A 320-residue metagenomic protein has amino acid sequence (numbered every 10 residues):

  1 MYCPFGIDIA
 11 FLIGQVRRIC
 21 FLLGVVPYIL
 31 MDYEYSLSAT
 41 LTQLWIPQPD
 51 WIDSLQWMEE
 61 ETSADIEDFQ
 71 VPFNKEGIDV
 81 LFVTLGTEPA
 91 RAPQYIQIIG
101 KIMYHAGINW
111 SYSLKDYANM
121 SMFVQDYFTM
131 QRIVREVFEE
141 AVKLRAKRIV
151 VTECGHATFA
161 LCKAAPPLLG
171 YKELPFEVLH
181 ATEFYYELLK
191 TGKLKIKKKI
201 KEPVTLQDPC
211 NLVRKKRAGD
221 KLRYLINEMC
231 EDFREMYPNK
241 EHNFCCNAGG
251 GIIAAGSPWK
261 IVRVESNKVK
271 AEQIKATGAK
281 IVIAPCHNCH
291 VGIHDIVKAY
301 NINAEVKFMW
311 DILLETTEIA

Functional and structural regions predicted by a protein language model:
M1, G107, K143-L144, F233-N243 (+1 more regions): Immediate flanking context of iron-sulfur cluster ligation sites
M1-I7, L85-E88, K115-V124, T152-F159 (+3 more regions): Local cysteine-cluster metal-coordination motifs and their immediate loop/turn environment, predominantly Fe-S cluster
M1-T152, H156-A157, A164: Iron-sulfur-cluster electron-transfer modules
M1-T42, W259-A276, A299-A320: Ferredoxin-type iron-sulfur electron-transfer modules in oxidoreductases and energy-metabolism complexes
I102-N109, S113, K190-L194, K201-W259: Redox- and metal-dependent alpha/beta enzyme cores, enriched for Fe-S-associated oxidoreductases and cofactor-handling
E139-E153, E202, Q207-L212, I261-A279: Extended, charge-rich low-complexity interaction segments
A160-L168, V291-Y300: Short Gly/Thr/Asp-enriched flexible loops that form oxyanion-binding sites at enzyme active sites
G170-K198, P238-E241, K298-A320: Short, flexible loop segments at boundaries between secondary-structure elements
